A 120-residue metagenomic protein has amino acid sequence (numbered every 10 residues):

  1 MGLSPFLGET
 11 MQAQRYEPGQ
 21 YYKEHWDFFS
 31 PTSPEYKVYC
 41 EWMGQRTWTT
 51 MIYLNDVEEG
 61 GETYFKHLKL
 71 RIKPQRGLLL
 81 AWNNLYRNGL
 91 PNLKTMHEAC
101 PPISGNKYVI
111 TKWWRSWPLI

Functional and structural regions predicted by a protein language model:
M1-A81, L85-I120: Fe(II)/2-oxoglutarate oxygenase catalytic core
